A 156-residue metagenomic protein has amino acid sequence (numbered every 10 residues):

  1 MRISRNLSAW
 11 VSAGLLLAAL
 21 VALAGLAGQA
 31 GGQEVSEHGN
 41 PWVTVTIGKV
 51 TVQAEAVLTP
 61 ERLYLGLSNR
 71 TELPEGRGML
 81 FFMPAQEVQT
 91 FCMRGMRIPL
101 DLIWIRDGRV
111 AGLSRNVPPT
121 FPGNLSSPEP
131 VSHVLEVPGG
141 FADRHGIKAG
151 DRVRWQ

Functional and structural regions predicted by a protein language model:
R2-L7, G14, I47: Helix-rich terminal scaffold detector
S12-G25: Bacterial N-terminal signal peptides
A24-G32: Boundary at the C-terminal end of the N-terminal hydrophobic targeting segment
Q33-Q156: Compact, glycine-rich, soluble single-domain proteins
